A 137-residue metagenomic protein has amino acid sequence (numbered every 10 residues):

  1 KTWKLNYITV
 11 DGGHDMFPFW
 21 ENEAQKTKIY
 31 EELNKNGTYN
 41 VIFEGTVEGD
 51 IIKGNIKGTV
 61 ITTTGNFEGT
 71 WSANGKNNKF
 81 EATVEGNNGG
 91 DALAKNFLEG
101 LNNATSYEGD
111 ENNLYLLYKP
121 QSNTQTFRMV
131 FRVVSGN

Functional and structural regions predicted by a protein language model:
K1-N137: Lipid interaction determinants
